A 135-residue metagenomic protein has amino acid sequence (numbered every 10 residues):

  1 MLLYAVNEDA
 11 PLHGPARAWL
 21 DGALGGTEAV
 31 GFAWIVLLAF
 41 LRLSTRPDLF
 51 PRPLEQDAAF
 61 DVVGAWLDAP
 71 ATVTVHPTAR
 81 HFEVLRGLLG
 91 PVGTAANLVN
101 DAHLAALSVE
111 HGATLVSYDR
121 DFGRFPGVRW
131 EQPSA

Functional and structural regions predicted by a protein language model:
M1-F32, P47-D61: Short, well-structured N-terminal submotif of metal-dependent ribonuclease cores
L2, V36, R80-H81, H103-L104 (+1 more regions): Alpha-helix capping/helix-boundary segments
G26-T27, A69-P70, E110-H111, F125: Structured helix-beta-strand junction loops
G31-I35, Y118: Short beta-strand segments at enzyme active-site cores
P47-F50, V92-G93, Q132-A135: Short, hinge-like loop/turn segments at secondary-structure boundaries
P53, A71-V116: Active-site neighborhoods of divalent-metal-dependent phosphate/nucleic-acid chemistry enzymes
A105-A135: Acidic, PIN/NYN-like endoribonuclease modules and their adjacent C-terminal/linker elements
